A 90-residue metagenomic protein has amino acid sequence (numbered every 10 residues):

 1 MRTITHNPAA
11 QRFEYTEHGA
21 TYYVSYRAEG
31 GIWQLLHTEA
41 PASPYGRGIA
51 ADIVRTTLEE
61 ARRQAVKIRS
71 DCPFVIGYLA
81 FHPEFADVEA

Functional and structural regions predicted by a protein language model:
M1-I32, L36-T38: N-terminal first-folded block
P8, G30, I53, Y78 (+1 more regions): Solvent-exposed, flexible loop/coil residues
E39-Y45: A short, internal acetyl-CoA/4′-phosphopantetheine-binding micro-motif in the GNAT/acyltransferase core
G46-T57: Conserved acetyl-CoA-binding loop-helix of GNAT-fold acetyltransferases
E59-A90: C-terminal structural segments of small proteins and small subunits
